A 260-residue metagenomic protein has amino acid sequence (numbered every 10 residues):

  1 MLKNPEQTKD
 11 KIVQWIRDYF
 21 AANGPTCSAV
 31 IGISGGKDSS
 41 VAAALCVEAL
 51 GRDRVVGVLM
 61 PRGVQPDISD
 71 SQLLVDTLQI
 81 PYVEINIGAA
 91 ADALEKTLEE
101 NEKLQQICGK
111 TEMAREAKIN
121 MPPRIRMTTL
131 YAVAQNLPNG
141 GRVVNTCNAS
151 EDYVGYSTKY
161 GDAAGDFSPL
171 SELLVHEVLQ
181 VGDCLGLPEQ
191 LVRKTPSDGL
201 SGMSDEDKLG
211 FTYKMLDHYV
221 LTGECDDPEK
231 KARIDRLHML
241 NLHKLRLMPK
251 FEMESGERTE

Functional and structural regions predicted by a protein language model:
M1-I31, L45, D53-V56, G63 (+4 more regions): ATP/NTP-dependent adenylation/nucleotidyl-transfer catalytic domains that generate, transfer, or process NMP-activated
G36: Conserved G/P- and acidic residue-centered "switch" motifs that form tight phosphate/ATP-binding loops in soluble
S39, A43, I68-Q72: Short, surface-exposed alpha-helical segments at coil->helix boundaries
S39, M60-P61: Extended, folded domain segments that form the structural surfaces/walls around functional sites
